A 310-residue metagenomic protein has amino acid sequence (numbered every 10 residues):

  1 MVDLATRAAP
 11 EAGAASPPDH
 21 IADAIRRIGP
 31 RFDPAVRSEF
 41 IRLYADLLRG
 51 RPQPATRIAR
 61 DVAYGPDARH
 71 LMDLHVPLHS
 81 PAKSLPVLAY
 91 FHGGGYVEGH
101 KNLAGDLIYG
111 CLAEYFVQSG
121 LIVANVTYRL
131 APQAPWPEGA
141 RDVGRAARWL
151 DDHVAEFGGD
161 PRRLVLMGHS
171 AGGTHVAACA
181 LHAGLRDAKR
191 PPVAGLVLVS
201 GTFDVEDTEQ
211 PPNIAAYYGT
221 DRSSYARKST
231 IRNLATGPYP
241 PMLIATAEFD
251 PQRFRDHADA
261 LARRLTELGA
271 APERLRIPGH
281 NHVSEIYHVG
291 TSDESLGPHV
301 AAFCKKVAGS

Functional and structural regions predicted by a protein language model:
V2-S310: Alpha/beta-hydrolase superfamily serine-hydrolase fold, recognizing
